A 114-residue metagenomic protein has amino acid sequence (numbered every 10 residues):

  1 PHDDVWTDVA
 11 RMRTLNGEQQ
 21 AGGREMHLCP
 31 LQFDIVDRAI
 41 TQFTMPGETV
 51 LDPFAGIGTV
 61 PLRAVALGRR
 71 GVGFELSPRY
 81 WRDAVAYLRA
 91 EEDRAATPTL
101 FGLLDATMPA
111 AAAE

Functional and structural regions predicted by a protein language model:
P1-E114: S-adenosyl-L-methionine-dependent nucleic acid methyltransferase catalytic domains
